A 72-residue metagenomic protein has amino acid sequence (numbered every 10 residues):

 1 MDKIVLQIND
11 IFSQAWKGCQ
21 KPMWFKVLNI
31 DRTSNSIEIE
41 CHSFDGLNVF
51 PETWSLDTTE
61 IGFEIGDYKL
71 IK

Functional and structural regions predicted by a protein language model:
D2-G18: Short coil-to-beta transition motif at edge beta-strands of beta-rich domains
V5-Q7, W24, I39-C41, D67-Y68: Short beta-strand element of the conserved SAM-dependent methyltransferase core
Q7, I30-R32, L70: Generic beta-strand structural signal
I11-S13, P22-M23, S36, S55: Residue-level detection of beta-strand scaffold positions
A15, E38-E40, I71: Beta-strand residues in well-ordered beta-sheet regions across diverse protein folds
K21-F50: Basic/aromatic-rich interaction segments and small domains that mediate binding to polyanionic partners
D45-K72: Intrinsically disordered, low-complexity, charged/polar segments
